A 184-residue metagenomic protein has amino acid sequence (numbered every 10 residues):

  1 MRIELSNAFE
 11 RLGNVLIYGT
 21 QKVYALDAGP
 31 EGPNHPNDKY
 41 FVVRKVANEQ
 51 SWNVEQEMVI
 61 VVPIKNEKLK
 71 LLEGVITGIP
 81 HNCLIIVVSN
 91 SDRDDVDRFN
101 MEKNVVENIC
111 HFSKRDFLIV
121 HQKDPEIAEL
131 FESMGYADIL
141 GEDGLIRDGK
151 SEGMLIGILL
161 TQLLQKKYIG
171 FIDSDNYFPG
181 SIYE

Functional and structural regions predicted by a protein language model:
M1-H81: N-proximal low-complexity "stem/linker" segments adjacent to membrane-targeting elements
E57, C83-I85, K167-Y168: Residues at the starts of beta-strands that form the adenosine-phosphate
V59, L84, D116-L118: Proline-centered loop/turn at the N-terminus of a beta-strand
I86, L118-V120, G170-I172: Hydrophobic/aromatic beta-strand patches that form the interior of the parallel beta-sheet core in alpha/beta enzyme
S89-D92: Acidic ATP/Mg2+-coordinating residue in the GHKL
V96-L164: Active-site-proximal specificity loops/subdomain of glycosyltransferases
K166-P179: Short beta-strand-to-loop acidic/aromatic patch adjacent to the donor-nucleotide binding site
S181-Y183: Acidic donor-diphosphate engagement hotspot in glycosyltransferases and nucleotidyltransferases that stabilizes
